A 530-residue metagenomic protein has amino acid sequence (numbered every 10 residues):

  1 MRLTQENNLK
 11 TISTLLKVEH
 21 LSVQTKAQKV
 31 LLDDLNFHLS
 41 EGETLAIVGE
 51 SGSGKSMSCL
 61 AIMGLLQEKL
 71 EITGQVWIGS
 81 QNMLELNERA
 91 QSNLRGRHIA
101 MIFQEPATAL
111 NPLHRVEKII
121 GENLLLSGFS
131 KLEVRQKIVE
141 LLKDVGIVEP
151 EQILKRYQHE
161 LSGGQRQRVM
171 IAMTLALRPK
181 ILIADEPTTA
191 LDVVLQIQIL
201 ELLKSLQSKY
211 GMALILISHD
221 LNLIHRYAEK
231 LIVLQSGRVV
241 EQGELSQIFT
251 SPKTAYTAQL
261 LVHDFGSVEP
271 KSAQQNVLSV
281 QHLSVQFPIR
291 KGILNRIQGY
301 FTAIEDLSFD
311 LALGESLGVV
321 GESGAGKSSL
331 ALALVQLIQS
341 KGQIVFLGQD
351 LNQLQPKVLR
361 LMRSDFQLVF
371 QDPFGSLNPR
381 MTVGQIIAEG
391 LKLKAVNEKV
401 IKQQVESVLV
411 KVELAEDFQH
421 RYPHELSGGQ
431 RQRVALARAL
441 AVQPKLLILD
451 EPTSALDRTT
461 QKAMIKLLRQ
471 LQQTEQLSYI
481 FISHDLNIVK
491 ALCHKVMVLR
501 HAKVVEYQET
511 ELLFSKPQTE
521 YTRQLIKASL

Functional and structural regions predicted by a protein language model:
E71-N82, G342-D350: Conserved ABC transporter NBD signature motif
E133-Q152, K399-D417: Conserved ABC ATPase "signature" region
Y157-L161, Q165, Y422-L426, Q430: Conserved ABC ATPase signature
A176-K180, A441-K445: A short, proline-enriched helix->beta-strand linker immediately N-terminal to the Walker B motif in ABC-type P-loop
I224-R226, V489-A491: A short, surface-exposed alpha-helical micro-motif characterized by mixed small hydrophobic and charged/polar residues
Q242-G243, S251, Y507-Q508: ABC ATPase "signature
